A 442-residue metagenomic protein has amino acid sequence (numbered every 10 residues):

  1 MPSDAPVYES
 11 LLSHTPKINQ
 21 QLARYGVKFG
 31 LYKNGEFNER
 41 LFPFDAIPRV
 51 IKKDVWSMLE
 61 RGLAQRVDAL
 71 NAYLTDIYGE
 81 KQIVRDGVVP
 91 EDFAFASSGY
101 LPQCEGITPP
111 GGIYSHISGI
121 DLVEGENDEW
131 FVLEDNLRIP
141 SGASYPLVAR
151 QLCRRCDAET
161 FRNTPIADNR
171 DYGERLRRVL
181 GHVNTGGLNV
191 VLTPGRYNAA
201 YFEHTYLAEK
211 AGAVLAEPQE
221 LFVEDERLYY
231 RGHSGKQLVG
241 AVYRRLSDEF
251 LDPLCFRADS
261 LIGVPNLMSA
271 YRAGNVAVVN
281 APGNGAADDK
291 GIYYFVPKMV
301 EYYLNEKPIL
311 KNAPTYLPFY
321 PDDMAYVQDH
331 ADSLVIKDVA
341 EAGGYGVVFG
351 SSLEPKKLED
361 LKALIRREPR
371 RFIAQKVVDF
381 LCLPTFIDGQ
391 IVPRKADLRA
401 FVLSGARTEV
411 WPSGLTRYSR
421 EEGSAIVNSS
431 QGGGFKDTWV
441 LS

Functional and structural regions predicted by a protein language model:
M1-S442: Preference for protein termini
